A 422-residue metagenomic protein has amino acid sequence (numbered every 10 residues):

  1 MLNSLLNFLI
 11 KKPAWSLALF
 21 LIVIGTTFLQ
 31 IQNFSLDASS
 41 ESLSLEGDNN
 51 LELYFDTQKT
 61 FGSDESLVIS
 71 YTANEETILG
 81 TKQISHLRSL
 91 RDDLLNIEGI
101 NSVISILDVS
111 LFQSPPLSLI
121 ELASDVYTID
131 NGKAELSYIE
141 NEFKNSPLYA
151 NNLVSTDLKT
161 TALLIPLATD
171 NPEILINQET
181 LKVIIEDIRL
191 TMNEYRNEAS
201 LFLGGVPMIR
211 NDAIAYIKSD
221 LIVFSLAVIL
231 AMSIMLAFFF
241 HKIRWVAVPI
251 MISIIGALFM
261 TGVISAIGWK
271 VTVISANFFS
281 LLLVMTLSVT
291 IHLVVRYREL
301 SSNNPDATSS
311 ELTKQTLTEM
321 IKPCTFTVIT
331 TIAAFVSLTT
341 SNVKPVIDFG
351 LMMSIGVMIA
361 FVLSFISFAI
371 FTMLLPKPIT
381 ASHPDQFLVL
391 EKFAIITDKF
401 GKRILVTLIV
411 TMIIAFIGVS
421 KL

Functional and structural regions predicted by a protein language model:
M1-L36, I370, S382-L422: Signature of alpha-helical transmembrane segments and their immediate interfacial
N7, K218-V271, T340-K344: Interfacial segments of transmembrane alpha-helices in multi-pass membrane proteins
F20-T27, V228-L236, I252, G256 (+5 more regions): Alpha-helical transmembrane segments of integral membrane proteins
I31-I78, I84, D130-V154, A394-I395 (+2 more regions): Solvent-exposed, non-transmembrane loop/terminal regulatory segments of multi-pass membrane proteins
K59, I129-I243: Extracytoplasmic
S265-L283: Loop-to-helix entry region at the N-terminal start of transmembrane alpha-helices in multi-pass membrane transporters
A266, L283-V295, I321-T340, P345-D385 (+1 more regions): Transmembrane alpha-helices and their membrane-interface boundaries in multi-pass membrane transporters and channels
L300-I329: Helix-loop junctions and hydrophobic alpha-helical segments within the transmembrane domains of large membrane
